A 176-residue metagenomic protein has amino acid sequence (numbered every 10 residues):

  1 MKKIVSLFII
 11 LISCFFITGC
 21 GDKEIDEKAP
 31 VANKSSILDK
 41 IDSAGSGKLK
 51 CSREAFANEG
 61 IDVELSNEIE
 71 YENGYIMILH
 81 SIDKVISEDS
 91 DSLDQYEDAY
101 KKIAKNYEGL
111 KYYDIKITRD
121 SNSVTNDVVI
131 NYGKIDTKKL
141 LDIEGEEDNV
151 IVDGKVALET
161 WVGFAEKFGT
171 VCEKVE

Functional and structural regions predicted by a protein language model:
M1-I4, L11: Positively charged n-region of N-terminal signal peptides that target proteins for export
I10-L11, L158: Charged, low-complexity, intrinsically disordered terminal regions
F15-G19: C-terminal motif of bacterial Sec signal peptides marking the signal peptidase cleavage site
G21-K23: Bacterial signal peptide processing site
D26-E27: Glycine-rich ThDP/TPP pyrophosphate-binding loop and its adjacent helix/strand module within ThDP-dependent enzymes
A32-E176: Subset-of-secretome marker
